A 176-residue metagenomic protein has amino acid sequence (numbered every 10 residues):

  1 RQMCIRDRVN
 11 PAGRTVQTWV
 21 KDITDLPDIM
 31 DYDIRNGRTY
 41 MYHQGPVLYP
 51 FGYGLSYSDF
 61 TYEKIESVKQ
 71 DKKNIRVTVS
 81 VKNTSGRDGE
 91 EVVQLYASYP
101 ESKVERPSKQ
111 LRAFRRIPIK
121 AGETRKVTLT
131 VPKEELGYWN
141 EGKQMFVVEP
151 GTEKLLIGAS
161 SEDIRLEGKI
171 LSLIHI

Functional and structural regions predicted by a protein language model:
Q2, R6-E90, Y96-S98, R116 (+3 more regions): Secreted, periplasmic, or luminal enzymes acting at the cell surface/secretory milieu
N74-R76, T124-T128, R165-E167: Intrinsic-disorder/low-complexity, polar/charged segments enriched in Ser/Thr/Lys/Arg/Asp/Glu/Gln
D88-L95, P107, W139-E141: Short, hydrophobic/aromatic beta-strand segments
V104-W139: Intrinsically disordered, low-complexity Pro/Gly/Ser/Thr-rich segments with frequent PxxP/GP/PP motifs and embedded
P132-S172: Terminal connector regions
